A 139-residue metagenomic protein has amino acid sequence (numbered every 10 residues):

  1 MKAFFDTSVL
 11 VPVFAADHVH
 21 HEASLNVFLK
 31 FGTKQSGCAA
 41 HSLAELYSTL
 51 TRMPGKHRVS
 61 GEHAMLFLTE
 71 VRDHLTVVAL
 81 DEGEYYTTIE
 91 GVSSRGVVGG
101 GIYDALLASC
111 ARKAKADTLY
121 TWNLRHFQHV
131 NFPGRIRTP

Functional and structural regions predicted by a protein language model:
M1-C38, M53-L66: Short, well-structured N-terminal submotif of metal-dependent ribonuclease cores
K2, A105-P139: Acidic, PIN/NYN-like endoribonuclease modules and their adjacent C-terminal/linker elements
T7, E82, G101-A105: Conserved glycosyltransferase catalytic-site signature
F14, L50, N131: Short, flexible helix/strand-to-coil boundary loops that buttress conserved ligand/catalytic motifs in alpha/beta
A16, A40-A44, T69-R95: Acidic catalytic patch
K34, V98, D117: Short acidic/polar active-site loop segments enriched in Thr and Asp
C38-A40, A79, I102, T121: Short beta-strand scaffold positions
